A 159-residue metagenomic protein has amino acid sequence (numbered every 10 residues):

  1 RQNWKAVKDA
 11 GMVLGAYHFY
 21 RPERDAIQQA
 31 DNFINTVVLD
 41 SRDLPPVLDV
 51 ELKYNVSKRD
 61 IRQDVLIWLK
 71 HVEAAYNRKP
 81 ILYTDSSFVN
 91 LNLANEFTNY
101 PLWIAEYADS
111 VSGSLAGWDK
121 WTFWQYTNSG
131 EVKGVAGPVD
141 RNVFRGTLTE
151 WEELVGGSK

Functional and structural regions predicted by a protein language model:
R1-R78: Substrate-binding cleft of extracellular glycoside hydrolase catalytic domains
L14, Y20-D25, L52-V56, S86-N90 (+2 more regions): Solvent-exposed loop/turn segments at secondary-structure junctions within structured extracellular/periplasmic domains
Q29-D31, Y83-S87, W103-A108: Short amphipathic alpha-helical surface micro-motifs
I34-Y54, L93-K120: Structural recognition of alpha->loop->beta junctions
R59-V65, E73, V89-P101, D109: Conserved N-terminal glycine/acidic-rich loop preference
N77-N90, F123: Aromatic-lined carbohydrate-recognition surfaces of secreted/lumenal glycan-active proteins
F97-K159: Functionally critical loop-and-helix segments that line ligand-binding/catalytic clefts of soluble enzyme domains
